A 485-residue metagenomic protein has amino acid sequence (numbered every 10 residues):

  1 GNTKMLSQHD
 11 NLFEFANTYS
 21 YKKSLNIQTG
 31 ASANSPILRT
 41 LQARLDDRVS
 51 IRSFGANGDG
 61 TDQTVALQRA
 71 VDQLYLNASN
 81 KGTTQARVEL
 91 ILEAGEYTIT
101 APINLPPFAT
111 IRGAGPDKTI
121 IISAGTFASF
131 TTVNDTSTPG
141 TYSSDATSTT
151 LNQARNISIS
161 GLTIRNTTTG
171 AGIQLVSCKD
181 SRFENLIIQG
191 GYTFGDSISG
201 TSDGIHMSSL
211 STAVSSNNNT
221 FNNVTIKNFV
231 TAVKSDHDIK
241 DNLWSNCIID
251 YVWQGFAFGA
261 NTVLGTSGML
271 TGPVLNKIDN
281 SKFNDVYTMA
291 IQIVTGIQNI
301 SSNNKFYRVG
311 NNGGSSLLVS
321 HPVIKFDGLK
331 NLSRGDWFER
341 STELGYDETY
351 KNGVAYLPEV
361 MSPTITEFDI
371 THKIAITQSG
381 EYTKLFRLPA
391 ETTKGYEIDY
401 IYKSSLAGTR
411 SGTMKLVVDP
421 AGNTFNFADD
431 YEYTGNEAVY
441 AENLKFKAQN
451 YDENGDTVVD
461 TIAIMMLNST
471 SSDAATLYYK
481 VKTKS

Functional and structural regions predicted by a protein language model:
N11, F15-S32, L38-Q68: Right-handed parallel beta-helix/beta-solenoid
I51, A70, I91-E93, T110-R112 (+4 more regions): Beta-rich globular "head" domains
I51, L92, T110-A114, A154-I159 (+10 more regions): All-beta strand scaffolds that present successive hydrophobic residues in beta-strands
S53-V65, T110-A171, Y192-I198, D203: Right-handed parallel beta-helix/beta-spiral solenoid domain characteristic of secreted/periplasmic
G58-D62, E96, I365-Y396, Y402-T409 (+2 more regions): Surface-exposed ligand/attachment interfaces on beta-rich extracellular proteins
Q68, D72, A78-T110, A114-G125 (+1 more regions): N-terminal extracellular ligand-recognition/capping segment immediately after the signal peptide
S79-N80, T100-P102, P116, I120-A128 (+7 more regions): Short glycine/acidic-rich loop motifs that flank beta-strands on beta-rich extracellular proteins
E437-S485: Low-complexity intrinsically disordered segments
